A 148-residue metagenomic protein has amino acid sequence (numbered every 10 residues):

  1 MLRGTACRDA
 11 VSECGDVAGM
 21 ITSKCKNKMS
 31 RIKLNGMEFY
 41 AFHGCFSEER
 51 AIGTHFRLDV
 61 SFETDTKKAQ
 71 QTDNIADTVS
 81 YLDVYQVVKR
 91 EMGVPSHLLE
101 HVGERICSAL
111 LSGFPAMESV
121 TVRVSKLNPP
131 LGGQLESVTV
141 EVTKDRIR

Functional and structural regions predicted by a protein language model:
T5-A6, P115: Generic low-complexity, intrinsically disordered sequence content enriched in small uncharged/hydrophobic residues
M20-R148: N-terminal, polar/charged subdomain of small-to-medium soluble alpha/beta proteins
